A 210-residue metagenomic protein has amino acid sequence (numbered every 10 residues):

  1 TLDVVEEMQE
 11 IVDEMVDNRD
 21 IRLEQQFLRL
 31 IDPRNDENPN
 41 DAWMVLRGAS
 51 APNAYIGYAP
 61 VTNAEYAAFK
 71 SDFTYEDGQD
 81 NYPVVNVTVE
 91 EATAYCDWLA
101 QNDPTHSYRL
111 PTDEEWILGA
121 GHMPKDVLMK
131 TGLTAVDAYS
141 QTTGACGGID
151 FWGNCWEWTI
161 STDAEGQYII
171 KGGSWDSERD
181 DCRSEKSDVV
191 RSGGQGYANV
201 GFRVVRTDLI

Functional and structural regions predicted by a protein language model:
L2-V12, V16, K70, T93 (+1 more regions): Residue-level detector of alpha-helical secondary structure
Q9-E10, V16-D17, I21, Q26 (+1 more regions): Intrinsic disorder/low-complexity segments
D20-E76, P83-E90, G153: A short glycine-rich, aromatic-capped structural motif
P39, D77-G78, V89-A198: Functional-site microenvironments in short loops/helix caps that host divalent-cation chemistry
M44, A54, Y82, T134 (+3 more regions): A broad, low-specificity signal marking well-ordered, structured residues that form hydrophobic/aromatic
A54, V61, A67-Y75, D97-H106 (+2 more regions): Short capping motifs at secondary-structure boundaries
Y55-G57, W98, T159, R203-V205: Residues within well-ordered beta-strands of beta-sheet-rich folds
A198-I210: Short, structured beta-strand segments at or near domain termini in extracellular proteins/domains
